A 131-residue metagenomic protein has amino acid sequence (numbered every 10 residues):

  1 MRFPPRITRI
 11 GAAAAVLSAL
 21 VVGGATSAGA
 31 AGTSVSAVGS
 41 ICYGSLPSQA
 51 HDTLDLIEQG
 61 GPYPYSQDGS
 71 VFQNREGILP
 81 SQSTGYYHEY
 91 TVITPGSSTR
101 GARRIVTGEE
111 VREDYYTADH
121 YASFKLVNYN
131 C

Functional and structural regions predicted by a protein language model:
M1-A31: Secretory targeting and sorting signals
A14, I57-G61, C131: Alpha-helix boundary/capping residues
A30-G39: Cleaved targeting-peptide boundary
V38-E76: Extracytoplasmic/periplasm-facing segments of secreted or lipoprotein envelope proteins
Y63-C131: Functional cores of ribonucleases/endoribonucleases
